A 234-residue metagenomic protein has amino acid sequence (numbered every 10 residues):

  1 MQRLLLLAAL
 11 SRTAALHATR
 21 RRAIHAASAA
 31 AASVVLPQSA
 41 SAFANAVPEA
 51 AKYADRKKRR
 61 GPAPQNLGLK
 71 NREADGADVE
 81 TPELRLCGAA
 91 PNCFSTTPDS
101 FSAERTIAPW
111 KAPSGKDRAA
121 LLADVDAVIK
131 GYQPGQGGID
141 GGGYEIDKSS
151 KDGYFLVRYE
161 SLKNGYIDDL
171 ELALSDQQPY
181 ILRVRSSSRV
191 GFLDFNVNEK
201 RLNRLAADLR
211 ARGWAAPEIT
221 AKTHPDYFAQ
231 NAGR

Functional and structural regions predicted by a protein language model:
M1-A18: N-terminal chloroplast transit peptides
S11, T19, Q38, V125 (+1 more regions): Generic detector of short, well-ordered, non-transmembrane alpha-helical segments enriched in hydrophobic residues
R12-A14, R22, L36-A42: Sec/Tat signal peptide C-region and signal peptidase I cleavage site
H17-A29: N-terminal secretory signal peptides and thylakoid transit peptides that target proteins across membranes
F43-R234: Ser/Thr-rich, low-complexity intrinsically disordered terminal regions
